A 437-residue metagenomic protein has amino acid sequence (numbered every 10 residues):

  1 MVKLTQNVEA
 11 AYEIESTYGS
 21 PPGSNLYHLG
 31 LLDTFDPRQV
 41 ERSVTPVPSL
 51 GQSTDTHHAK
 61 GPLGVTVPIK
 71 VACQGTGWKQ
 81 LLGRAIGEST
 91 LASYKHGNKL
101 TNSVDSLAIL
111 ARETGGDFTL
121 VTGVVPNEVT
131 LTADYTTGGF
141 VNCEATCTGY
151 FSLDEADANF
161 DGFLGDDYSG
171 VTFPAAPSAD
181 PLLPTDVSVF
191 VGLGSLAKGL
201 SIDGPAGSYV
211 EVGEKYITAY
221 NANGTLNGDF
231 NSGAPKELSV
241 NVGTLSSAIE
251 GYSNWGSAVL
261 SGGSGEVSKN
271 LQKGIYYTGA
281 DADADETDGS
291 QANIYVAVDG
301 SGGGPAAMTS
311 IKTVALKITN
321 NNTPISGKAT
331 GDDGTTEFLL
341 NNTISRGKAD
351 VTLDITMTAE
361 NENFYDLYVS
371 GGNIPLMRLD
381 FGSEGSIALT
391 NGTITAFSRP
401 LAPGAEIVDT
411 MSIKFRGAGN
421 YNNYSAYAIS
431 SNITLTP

Functional and structural regions predicted by a protein language model:
M1-K198, D203-A206, G213-K215, T225 (+2 more regions): Signature of extracytoplasmic/envelope-associated structural regions
I217-A219, D229: Short linear proline/tyrosine/threonine-rich motifs used for host-factor recruitment and membrane trafficking/assembly
G228-Y276: Acidic, small/polar residue-enriched beta-strand/turn segments
